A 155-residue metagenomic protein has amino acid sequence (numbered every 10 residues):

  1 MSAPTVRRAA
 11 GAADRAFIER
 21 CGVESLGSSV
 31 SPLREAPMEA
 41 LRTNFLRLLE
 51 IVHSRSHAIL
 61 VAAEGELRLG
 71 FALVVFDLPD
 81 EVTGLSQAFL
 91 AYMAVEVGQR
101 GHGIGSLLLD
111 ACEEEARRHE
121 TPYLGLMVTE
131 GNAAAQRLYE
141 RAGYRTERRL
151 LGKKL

Functional and structural regions predicted by a protein language model:
P4-V23: A short beta-loop-alpha structural element at the N-terminal edge of CoA-dependent acyl/N-acetyltransferase catalytic
V23-L48: Conserved GNAT-fold acetyl-CoA-binding loop/helix
R47-V61, F89: A short helix-loop-beta-strand connector motif used in the catalytic cores of GNAT acetyltransferases and, in some
V61, L67-F76, F89, A94: Conserved beta-strand in the GNAT
L78-L90, R100, E147: A conserved beta-turn-beta hairpin within the catalytic core of GNAT-like acetyltransferases that forms part
Y92-V95, G101-E114, R118, R137-R141: Conserved acetyl-CoA-binding loop-helix of GNAT-fold acetyltransferases
R100, L124-A135, G152-L155: Conserved beta-strand-loop-alpha-helix junction that forms the acyl-donor binding cleft
Y139-R149: Conserved acetyl-CoA-binding loop of GNAT-fold acetyltransferases
